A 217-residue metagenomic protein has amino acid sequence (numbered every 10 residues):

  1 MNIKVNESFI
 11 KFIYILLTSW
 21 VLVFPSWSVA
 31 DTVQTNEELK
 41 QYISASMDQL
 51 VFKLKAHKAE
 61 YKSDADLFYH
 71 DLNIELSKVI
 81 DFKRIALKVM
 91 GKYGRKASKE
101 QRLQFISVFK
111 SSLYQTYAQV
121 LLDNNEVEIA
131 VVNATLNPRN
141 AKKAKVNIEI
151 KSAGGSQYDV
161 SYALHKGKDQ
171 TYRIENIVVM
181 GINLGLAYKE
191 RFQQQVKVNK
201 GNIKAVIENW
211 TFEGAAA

Functional and structural regions predicted by a protein language model:
M1-I10: N-terminal secretory signal peptides that target proteins for export/translocation
F12-F24: Bacterial N-terminal signal peptides
F24-T32: Sec/Tat signal peptide C-region and signal peptidase I cleavage site
V33-Y117: Early exported N-terminus immediately downstream of N-terminal targeting peptides
A45, D71, S77, N124-E126 (+4 more regions): Extracytoplasmic
Q115-S161, W210-A217: Surface-exposed, charged secondary-structure patches
D159-L186: Short beta-strand edge/turn micro-motifs at domain boundaries
N176-A217: Low-complexity, intrinsically disordered terminal/linker segments enriched in charged and Gly/Pro repeats
